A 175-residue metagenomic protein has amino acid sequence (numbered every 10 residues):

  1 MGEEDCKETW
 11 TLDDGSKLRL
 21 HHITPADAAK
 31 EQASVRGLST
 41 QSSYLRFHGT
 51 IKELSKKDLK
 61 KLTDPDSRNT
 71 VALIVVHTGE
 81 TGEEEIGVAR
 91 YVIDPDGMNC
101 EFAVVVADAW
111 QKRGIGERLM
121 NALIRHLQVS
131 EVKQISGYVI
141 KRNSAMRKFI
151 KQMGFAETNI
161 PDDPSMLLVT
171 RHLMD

Functional and structural regions predicted by a protein language model:
M1-D175: Long, contiguous binding/interaction regions
